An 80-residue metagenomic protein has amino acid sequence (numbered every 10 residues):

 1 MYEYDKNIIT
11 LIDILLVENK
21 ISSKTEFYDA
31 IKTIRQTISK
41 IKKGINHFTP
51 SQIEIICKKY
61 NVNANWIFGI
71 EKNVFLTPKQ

Functional and structural regions predicted by a protein language model:
M1-S22, A30: A short, Lys/Arg-rich alpha-helix, primarily the initiator
M1-Y2, K58, F68-Q80: Short, charged recognition helix plus adjacent turn of helix-turn-helix-like nucleic-acid-binding domains
I12, F27, I38-I41, I67: Conserved hydrophobic/aromatic packing and binding residues within compact polymer-binding modules
I21-S22, F48-S51: Residue-level signal for the short linker/turn that defines the boundary of a DNA-recognition helix
S23-Y28, I56: Short alpha-helical "recognition helix" segments of helix-turn-helix
K32-F48: Recognition helix of helix-turn-helix/homeodomain-like DNA-binding domains that insert into the DNA major groove
G44, I55, N73: Alpha-helical DNA-recognition elements
S51-W66: DNA major-groove recognition helix of helix-turn-helix/homeodomain DNA-binding modules
